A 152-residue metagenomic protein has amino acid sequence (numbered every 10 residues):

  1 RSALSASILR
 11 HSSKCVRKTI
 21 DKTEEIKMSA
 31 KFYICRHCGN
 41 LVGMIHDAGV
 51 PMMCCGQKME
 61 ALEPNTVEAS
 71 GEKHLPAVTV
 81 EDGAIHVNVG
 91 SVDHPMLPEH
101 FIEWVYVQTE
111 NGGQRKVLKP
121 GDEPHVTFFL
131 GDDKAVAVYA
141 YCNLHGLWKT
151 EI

Functional and structural regions predicted by a protein language model:
A3, C35-C38, C54, C142: Short cysteine-rich clusters marking metal-coordination/redox-active sites
R10-K27: Short, Lys/Arg-enriched N-terminal segments with co-localized hydrophobic residues within the first ~10-30 amino acids
H11-S13, M44-A48, L62-N65, T150-I152: Short Cys/His-rich "knuckle" micro-motifs
F32, P51, Y139: Residues immediately within or flanking Cys/His clusters that coordinate Zn2+ in small zinc-binding modules
A48-K58: Cysteine-rich micro-motifs
V89-L97: Short amphipathic, basic-aromatic surface patches that mediate peripheral association with negatively charged
P124-F128: Short strand-edge motifs at loop-to-beta-strand transitions and within beta-strands of extracellular beta-rich domains
N143-T150: Short acidic/polar inter-strand loop motif in beta-rich domains
